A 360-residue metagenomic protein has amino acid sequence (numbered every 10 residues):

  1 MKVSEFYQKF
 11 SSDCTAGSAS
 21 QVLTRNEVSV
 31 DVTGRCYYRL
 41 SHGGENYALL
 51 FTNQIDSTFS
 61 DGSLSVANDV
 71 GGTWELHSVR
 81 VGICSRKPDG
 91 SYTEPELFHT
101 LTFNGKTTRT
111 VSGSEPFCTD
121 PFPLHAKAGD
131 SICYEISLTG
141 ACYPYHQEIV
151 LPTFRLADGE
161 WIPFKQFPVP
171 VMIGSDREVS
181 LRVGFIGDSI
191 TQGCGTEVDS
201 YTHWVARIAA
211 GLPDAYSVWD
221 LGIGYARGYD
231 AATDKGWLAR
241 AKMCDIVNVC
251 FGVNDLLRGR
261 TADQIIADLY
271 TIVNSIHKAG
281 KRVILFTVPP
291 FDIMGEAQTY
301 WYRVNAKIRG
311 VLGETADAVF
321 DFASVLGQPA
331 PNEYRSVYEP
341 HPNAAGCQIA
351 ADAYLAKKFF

Functional and structural regions predicted by a protein language model:
M1-I186, T191-Q192, T196-V198: N-terminal secretory targeting modules
D130, D245, D317: Conserved acidic residues
S180-T271, D292-Y302, S336-P342: Conserved SGNH/GDSL esterase-like catalytic core that processes O-acyl groups on lipids and polysaccharides
C250, F286-T287: Alpha/beta-hydrolase-fold catalytic nucleophile elbow
I272-I276: Hydrophobic positions in alpha-helices of CheY-like receiver
A279-V283: A short helix->loop->beta-strand "cap" motif at the edges of active sites that frequently abuts
P290-F360: Catalytic His-Asp segment of secreted/periplasmic serine-dependent ester chemistry enzymes
